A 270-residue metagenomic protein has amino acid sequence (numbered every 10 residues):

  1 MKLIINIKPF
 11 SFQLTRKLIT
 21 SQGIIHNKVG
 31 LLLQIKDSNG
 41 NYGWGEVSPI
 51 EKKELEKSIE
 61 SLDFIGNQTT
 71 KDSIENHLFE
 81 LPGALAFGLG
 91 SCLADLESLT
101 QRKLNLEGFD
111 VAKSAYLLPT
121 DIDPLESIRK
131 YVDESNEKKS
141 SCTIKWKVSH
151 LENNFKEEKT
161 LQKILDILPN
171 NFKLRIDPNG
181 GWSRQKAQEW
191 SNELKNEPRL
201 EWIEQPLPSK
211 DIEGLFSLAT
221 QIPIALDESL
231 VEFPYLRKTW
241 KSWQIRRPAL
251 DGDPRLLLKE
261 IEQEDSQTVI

Functional and structural regions predicted by a protein language model:
M1-L174, N179-G181, Q185-Q188, N192-E193: N-terminal capping/lid subdomain adjacent to the active-site entrance of alpha/beta enzymes
V148-I270: Catalytic core of soluble alpha/beta enzymes
